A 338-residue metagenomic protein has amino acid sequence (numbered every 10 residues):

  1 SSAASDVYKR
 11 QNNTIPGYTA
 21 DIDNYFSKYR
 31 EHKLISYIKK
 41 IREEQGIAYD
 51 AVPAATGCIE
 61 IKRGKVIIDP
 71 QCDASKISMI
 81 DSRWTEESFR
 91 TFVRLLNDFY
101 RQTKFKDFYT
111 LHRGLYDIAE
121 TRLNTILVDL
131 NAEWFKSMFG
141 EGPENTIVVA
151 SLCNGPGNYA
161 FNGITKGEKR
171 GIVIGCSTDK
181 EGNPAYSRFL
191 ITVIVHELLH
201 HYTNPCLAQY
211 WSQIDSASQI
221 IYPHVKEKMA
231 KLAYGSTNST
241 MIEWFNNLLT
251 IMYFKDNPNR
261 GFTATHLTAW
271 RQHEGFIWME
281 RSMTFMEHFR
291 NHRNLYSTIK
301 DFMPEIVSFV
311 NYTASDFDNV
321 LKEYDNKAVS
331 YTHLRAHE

Functional and structural regions predicted by a protein language model:
A3-Q11, Y331-E338: Conserved small/polar residues in nucleotide/adenosyl-binding loops
R10-E86: N-terminal accessory alpha/beta regions
H112-G167: Auxiliary, metal-adjacent structural segments of Zn-dependent hydrolase domains
F161-Y186: Active-site scaffold of zinc-dependent metalloenzymes
R188-A208: Active-site recognition of the HExxH zinc-binding catalytic motif
P205-M229: Post-HEXXH active-site segment of zinc metalloproteases
T250-S330: Pan-zinc metallopeptidase signature
